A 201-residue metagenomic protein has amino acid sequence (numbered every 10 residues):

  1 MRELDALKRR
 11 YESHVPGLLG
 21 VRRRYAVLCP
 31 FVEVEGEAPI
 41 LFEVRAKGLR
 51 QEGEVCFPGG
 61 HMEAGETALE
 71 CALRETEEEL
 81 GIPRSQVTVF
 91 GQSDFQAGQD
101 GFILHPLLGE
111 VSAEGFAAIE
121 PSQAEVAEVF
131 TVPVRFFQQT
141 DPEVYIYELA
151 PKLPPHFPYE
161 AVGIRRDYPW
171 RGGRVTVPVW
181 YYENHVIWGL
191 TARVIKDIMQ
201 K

Functional and structural regions predicted by a protein language model:
M1-C56, H61-A118, R135, Y147 (+1 more regions): N-terminal leader/linker segments that precede catalytic domains of diphosphate-processing enzymes
S122-A124: Phosphate/pyrophosphate-binding betaalpha-module
V126-T131: Flexible glycine-rich active-site/ligand-binding loops centered on an Asp-His dyad
V132-Q138: An acidic-aromatic pocket/loop used at catalytic or ligand-binding sites
P142: Active-site phosphate/ATP/adenylate-binding loop shared across adenylate-forming ligases
